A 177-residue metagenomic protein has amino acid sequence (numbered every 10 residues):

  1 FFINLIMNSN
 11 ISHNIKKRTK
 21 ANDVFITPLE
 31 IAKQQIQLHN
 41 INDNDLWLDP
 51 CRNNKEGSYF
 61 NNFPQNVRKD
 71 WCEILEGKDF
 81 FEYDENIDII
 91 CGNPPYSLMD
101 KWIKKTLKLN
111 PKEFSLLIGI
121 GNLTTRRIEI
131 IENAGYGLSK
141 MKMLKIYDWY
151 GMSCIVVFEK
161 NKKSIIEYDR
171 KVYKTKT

Functional and structural regions predicted by a protein language model:
F2-T177: Class I S-adenosyl-L-methionine-dependent methyltransferase catalytic core
